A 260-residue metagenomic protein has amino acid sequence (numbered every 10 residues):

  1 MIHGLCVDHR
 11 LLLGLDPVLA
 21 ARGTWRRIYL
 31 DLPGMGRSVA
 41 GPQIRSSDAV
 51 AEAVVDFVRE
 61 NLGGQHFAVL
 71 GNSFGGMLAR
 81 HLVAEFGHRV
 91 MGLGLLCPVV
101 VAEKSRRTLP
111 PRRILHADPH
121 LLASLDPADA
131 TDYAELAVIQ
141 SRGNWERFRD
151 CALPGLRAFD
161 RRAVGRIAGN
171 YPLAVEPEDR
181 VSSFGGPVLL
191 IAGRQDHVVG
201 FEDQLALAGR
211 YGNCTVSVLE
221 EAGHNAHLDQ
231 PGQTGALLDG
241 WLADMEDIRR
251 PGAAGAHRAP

Functional and structural regions predicted by a protein language model:
M1-A40: Conserved HGGG/HGGXW glycine-rich cap/lid loop of the alpha/beta-hydrolase fold
A49-H66: Conserved acidic catalytic loop of the alpha/beta-hydrolase fold
G71, G75, A79: Gly/Ala-rich beta-loop-alpha elbow adjacent to hydrolase catalytic centers
R80, A84, V90-S124: Flexible "cap/lid" loop of the alpha/beta hydrolase fold
K104-R106, S124-S182: Conserved alpha/beta-hydrolase catalytic His-Asp/Glu region
P177, G186, G200-G209: Short alpha-helix in the alpha/beta-hydrolase fold that links the catalytic acid
F184, L190-A192, D196: Short beta-strand/loop motif that positions the catalytic acidic residue of the alpha/beta-hydrolase fold
A222-G235: Catalytic histidine-centered segment of alpha/beta-hydrolase-like enzymes
